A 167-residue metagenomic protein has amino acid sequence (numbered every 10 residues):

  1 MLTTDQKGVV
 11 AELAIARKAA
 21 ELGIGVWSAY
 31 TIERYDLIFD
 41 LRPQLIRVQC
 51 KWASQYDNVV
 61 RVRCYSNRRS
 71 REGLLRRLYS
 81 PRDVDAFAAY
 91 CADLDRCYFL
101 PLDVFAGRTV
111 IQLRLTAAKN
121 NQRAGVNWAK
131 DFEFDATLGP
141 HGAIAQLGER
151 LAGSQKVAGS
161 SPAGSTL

Functional and structural regions predicted by a protein language model:
M1-S28: Acidic-basic catalytic patches of nuclease active cores, encompassing PD-(D/E)XK and other metal-cofactor nuclease
A19, L37-F39, I46-S54: Conserved catalytic cores of phosphodiester-cleaving nucleases, focusing on short active-site segments
Y30-I32: Short, glycine-/polar-rich solvent-exposed loops and beta-turns at beta-strand/coil boundaries
K51-C97, L102: Catalytic cores of nucleic-acid endonucleases
L94, Y98-H141: Non-catalytic C-terminal interaction segments of nucleic acid-processing enzymes
H141-I144, R150-L151: Short, low-complexity, intrinsically disordered N-terminal modules that encode targeting/processing signals
A163-S165: Short, intrinsically disordered C-terminal tails of secreted or membrane-associated proteins
